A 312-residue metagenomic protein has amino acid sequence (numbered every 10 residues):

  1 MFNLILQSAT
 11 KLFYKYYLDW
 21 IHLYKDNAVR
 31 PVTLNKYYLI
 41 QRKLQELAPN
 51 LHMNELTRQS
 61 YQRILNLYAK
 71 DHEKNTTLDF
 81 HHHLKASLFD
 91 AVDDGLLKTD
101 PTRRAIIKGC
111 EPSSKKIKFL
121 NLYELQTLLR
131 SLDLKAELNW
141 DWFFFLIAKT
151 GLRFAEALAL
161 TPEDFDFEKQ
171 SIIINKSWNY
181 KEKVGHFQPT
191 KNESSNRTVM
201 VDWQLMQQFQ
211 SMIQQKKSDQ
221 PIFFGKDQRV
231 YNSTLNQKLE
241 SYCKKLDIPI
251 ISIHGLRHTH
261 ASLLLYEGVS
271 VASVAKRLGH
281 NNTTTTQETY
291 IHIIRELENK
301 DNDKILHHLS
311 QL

Functional and structural regions predicted by a protein language model:
A9, I21-L96, K135-A136, R229-N232 (+1 more regions): N-terminal core-binding DNA-recognition domain of tyrosine site-specific recombinases/integrases
K11, N54, L97-T99, E111-R130 (+2 more regions): DNA breakage-rejoining catalytic core of tyrosine-based enzymes
L56, N139, P249-G268: Short basic/aromatic active-site micro-motif
L78, D93, L97-L158, E168: Basic, Lys/Arg- and aromatic-enriched nucleic-acid-binding interface segment
D93, F145, K149-L152, E156 (+5 more regions): C-terminal catalytic core of tyrosine-transesterase DNA break-rejoin enzymes
L128-S131, K183-Q188, E288, H292-L312: DNA/chromatin major-groove-contacting recognition/catalytic segments
L160-S211: Conserved tyrosine-mediated DNA breakage-rejoining catalytic core shared by Y-recombinases
S177, D202-I248: Active-site/catalytic core of tyrosine-dependent DNA strand-transfer enzymes
